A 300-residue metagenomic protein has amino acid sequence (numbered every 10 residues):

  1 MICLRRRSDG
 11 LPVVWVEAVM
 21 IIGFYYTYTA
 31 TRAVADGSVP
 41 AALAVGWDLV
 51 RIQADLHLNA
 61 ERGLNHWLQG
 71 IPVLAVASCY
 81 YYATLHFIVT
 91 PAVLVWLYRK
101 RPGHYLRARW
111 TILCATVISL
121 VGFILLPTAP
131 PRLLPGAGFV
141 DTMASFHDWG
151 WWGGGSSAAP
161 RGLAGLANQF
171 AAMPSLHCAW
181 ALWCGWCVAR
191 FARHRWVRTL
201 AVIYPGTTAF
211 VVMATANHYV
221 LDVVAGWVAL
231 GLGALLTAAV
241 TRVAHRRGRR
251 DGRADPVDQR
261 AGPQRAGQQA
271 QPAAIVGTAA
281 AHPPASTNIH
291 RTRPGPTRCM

Functional and structural regions predicted by a protein language model:
C3-I88, G295: N-terminal transmembrane-helix/juxtamembrane module of multi-pass inner/ER membrane proteins
P12, V16, M20, L106-T111 (+2 more regions): Alpha-helical transmembrane segments of integral membrane proteins
E17-T29, F87, P91, I112 (+4 more regions): Alpha-helical transmembrane spans of integral membrane proteins, capturing the lipid-embedded, hydrophobic core of TM
Y26-A30, T116-I124, I203-A214: Aromatic-anchored segments of alpha-helical transmembrane domains
V39-D48, Y98-V197, T241-R260, P272 (+3 more regions): Membrane-interface loops
Y80-L94, L176-G185: Hydrophobic alpha-helical transmembrane segments
P127-A137, N168-A172, G206-G233: Interfacial helix-loop-helix junctions of multi-pass membrane proteins
T199, A209, V228-A244: Hydrophobic alpha-helical segments of polytopic membrane proteins
